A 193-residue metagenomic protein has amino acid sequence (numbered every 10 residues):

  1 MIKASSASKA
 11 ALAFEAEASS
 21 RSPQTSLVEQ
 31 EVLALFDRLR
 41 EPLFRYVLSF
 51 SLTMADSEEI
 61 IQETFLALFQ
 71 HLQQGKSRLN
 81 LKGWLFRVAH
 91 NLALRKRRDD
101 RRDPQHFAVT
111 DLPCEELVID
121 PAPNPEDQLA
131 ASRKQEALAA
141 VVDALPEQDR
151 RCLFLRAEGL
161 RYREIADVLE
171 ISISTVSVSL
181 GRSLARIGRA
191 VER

Functional and structural regions predicted by a protein language model:
M1-E15, E31-V32, Q105-A108, V168 (+1 more regions): C-terminal edge and immediately downstream basic/flexible tail or linker adjoining helix-turn-helix-like DNA-binding
R21-R45, A55-E58, F69: A short, charge-rich alpha-helical start-of-domain segment used by transcription regulators
Q24-T25, L52, F65-L81, D99-D100: Sigma70-family region 2
L27-V28, R38, I119-L153, E158-R163 (+1 more regions): Amphipathic alpha-helical segment used for protein-protein interaction
R40, F44, F65, P146 (+2 more regions): C-terminal flanking helix
R45, E59-L66, Q70, L79-N91: Structural recognition of an alpha-helix C-terminal capping motif at a helix-to-coil junction
R87-A108, P123, A131: Arg/Lys-rich amphipathic alpha helix in sigma70-family domain 2
H90, L94, R163, L169-R193: DNA-recognition helix of helix-turn-helix
